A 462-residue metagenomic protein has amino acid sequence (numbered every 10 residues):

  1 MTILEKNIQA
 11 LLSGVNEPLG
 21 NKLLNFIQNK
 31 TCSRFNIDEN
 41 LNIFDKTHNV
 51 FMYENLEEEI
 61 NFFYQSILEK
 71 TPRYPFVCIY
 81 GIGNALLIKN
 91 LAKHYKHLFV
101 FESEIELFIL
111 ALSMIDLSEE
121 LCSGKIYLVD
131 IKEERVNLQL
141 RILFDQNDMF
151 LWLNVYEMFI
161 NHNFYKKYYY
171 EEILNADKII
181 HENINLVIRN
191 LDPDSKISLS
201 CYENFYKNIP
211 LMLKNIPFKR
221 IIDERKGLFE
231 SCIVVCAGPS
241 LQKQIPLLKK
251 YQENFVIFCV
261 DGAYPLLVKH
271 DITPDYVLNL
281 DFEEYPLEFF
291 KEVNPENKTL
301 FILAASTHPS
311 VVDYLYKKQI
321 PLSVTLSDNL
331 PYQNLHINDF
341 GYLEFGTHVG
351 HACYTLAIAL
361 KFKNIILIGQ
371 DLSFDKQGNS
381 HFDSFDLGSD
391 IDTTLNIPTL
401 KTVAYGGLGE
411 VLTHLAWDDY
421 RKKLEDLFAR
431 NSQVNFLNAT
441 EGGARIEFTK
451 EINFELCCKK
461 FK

Functional and structural regions predicted by a protein language model:
M1-C232, P239-F255, Y285-K298, P309 (+3 more regions): N-terminal donor/sugar-recognition subdomains of glycan-related enzymes, prototypically the membrane-proximal stem
K93, P265-I272, L356-N364: Alpha-helix C-terminal capping segments
V100, P265-N279, Q377: Classical protein tyrosine phosphatase
V100-I105, L278-D281, L303: Conserved acidic E/D residue at the C-terminus of a beta-strand in Rossmann-like folds
I105-L110, Y264-L266, E284-L287, H308-S310 (+2 more regions): Short gly/pro/ser/thr-enriched loop/turn and capping motifs at secondary-structure boundaries
V260-G262, K269-H270, Y276, P286-L287 (+1 more regions): Acidic, glycine-rich loop-and-beta core segments that form the ion-binding/anion-interacting portion of active sites
P309-I368, L372: Active-site/ligand-binding-proximal alpha/beta "capping" segment
T347, L356-A359, N364-Y405: Conserved phosphate- and dinucleotide-binding cores of soluble alpha/beta proteins, encompassing both enzyme active
